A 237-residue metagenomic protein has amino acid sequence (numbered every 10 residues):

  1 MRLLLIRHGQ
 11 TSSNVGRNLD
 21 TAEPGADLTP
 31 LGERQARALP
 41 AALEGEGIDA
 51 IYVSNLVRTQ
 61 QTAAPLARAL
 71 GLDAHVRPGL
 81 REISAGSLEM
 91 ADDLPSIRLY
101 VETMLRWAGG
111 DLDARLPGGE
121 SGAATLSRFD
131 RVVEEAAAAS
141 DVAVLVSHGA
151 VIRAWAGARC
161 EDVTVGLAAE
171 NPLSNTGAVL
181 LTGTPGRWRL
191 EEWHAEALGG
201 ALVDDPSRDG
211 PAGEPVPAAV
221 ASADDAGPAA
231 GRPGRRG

Functional and structural regions predicted by a protein language model:
M1-L4, A50: Extreme N-terminal starter segment of soluble prokaryotic enzymes
L3, A139-S147: Generic beta-sheet signal
H8, H148: Short, conserved phosphate/pyrophosphate- and ester-handling motifs at nucleotide-, phospho-/glycolipid
Q10-L66, R115-D130: Loop-to-helix element that buttresses phosphate recognition and phosphoryl-transfer chemistry
A38-A108, R236-G237: Phosphate-coordination/substrate-recognition cap region in phosphate-metabolizing enzymes
I83-P95, A139, G157-G237: Acidic, low-complexity terminal tails and accessory targeting/binding regions of phosphate-metabolizing enzymes
T103-A124, P215-A221: Short glycine/proline- and acidic residue-enriched helix-loop micro-motifs that form flexible lids or anion-recognition
G149-R153: GST superfamily/GST-like fold recognition
